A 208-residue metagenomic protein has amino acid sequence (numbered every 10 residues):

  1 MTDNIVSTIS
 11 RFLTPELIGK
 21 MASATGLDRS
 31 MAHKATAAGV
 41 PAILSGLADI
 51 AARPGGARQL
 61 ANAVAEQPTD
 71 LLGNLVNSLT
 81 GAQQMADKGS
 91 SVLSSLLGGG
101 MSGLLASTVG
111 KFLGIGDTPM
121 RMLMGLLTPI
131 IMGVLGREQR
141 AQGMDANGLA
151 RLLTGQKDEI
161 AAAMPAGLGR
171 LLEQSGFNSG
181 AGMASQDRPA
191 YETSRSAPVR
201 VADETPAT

Functional and structural regions predicted by a protein language model:
M1-T208: A structural "flexibility-hinge" signal
